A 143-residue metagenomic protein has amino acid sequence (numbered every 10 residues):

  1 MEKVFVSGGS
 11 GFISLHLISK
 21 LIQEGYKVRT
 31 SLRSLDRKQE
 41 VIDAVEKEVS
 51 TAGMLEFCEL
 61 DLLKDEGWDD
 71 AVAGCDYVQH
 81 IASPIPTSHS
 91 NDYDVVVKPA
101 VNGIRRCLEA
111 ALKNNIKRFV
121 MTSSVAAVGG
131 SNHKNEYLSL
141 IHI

Functional and structural regions predicted by a protein language model:
V4-Y26: N-terminal Rossmann NAD(P)H-binding glycine-rich loop of SDR-like oxidoreductase domains
S7, S31, I81-A82, M121-V125: SDR active-site strand-loop-helix element
L32-S50: Glycine-rich phosphate-binding loop and adjoining beta1-alpha1-beta2 segment of Rossmann-like nucleotide-binding folds
E46-N102: NAD(P)H-binding glycine-rich loop region in Rossmannoid oxidoreductase-like domains and their noncatalytic homologs
T87-S88, V125-Y137: Conserved catalytic-site region of short-chain dehydrogenase/reductase
V96-I104, V120, A126: Short alpha-helix in the Rossmann-fold core of NAD(P)-dependent oxidoreductases
N114-K117: A short helix->loop->beta-strand "cap" motif at the edges of active sites that frequently abuts
I141-I143: Conserved small/polar residues in nucleotide/adenosyl-binding loops
